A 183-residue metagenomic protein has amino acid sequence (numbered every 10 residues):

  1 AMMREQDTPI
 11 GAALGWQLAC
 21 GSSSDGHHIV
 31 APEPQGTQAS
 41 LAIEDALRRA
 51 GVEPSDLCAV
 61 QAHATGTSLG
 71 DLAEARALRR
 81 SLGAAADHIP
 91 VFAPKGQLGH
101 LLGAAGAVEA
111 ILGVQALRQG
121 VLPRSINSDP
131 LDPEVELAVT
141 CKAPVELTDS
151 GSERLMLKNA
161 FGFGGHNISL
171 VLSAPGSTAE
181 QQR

Functional and structural regions predicted by a protein language model:
A1, Q17, L57, A62-H63 (+3 more regions): Conserved small-residue
A1-A50, C58-A59, P175-R183: Condensing-enzyme catalytic core mediating Claisen C-C bond formation in acyl metabolism
A1-D7, A105-R183: Conserved beta-strand-centric core segments of catalytic alpha/beta enzyme folds
P9, A75-A107: Conserved catalytic cysteine-centered active-site region of acyl-thioester-dependent Claisen-condensing enzymes
A12-C20, S55-A62, I89-K95, R124-L131 (+1 more regions): Beta-strand segments within the central parallel beta-sheet cores of soluble alpha/beta enzyme folds
G21-L41, T65-R80, A104, Q119-L155: Active-site-adjacent elements of ketosynthase-type condensing enzymes
A42-A50, A77, S81, G113 (+1 more regions): Stable alpha-helical structural segments in soluble proteins, enriched in small hydrophobic residues
T65-T67, G96-G103, A160-N167: Glycine-rich phosphate/pyrophosphate-binding beta-alpha loops
